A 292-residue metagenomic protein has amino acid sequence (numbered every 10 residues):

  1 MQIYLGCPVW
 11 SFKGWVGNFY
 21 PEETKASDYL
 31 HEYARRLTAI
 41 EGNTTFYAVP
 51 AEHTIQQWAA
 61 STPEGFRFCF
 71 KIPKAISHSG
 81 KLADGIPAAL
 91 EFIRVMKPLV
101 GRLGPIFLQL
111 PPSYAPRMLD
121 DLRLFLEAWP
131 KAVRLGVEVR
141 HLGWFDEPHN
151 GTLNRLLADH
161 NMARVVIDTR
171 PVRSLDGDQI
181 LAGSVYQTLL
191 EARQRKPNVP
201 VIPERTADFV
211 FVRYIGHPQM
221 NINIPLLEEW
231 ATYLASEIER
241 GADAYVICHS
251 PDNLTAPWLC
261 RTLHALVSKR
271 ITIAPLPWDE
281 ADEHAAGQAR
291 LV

Functional and structural regions predicted by a protein language model:
M1-V292: Residues lining hydrophobic/aromatic ligand-binding pockets adjacent to catalytic sites
